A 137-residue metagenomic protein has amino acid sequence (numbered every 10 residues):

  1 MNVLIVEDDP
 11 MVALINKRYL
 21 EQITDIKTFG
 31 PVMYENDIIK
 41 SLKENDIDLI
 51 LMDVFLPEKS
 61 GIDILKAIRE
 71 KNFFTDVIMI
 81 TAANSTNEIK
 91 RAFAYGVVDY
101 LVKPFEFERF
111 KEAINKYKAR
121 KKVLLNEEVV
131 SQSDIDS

Functional and structural regions predicted by a protein language model:
E7: Conserved acidic carboxylate
P10-M33: Two-component/phosphorelay signaling modules centered on CheY-like receiver
P31-L49: Acidic, metal-coordinating helix/loop segments flanking the phosphotransfer/catalytic sites of two-component signaling
D53-V54, T81: Active-site residues of response regulator receiver
P57, S85: The feature encodes the CheY-like receiver
S60-D63: Acidic catalytic/metal-coordinating carboxylates
A119-S137: CheY-like receiver
